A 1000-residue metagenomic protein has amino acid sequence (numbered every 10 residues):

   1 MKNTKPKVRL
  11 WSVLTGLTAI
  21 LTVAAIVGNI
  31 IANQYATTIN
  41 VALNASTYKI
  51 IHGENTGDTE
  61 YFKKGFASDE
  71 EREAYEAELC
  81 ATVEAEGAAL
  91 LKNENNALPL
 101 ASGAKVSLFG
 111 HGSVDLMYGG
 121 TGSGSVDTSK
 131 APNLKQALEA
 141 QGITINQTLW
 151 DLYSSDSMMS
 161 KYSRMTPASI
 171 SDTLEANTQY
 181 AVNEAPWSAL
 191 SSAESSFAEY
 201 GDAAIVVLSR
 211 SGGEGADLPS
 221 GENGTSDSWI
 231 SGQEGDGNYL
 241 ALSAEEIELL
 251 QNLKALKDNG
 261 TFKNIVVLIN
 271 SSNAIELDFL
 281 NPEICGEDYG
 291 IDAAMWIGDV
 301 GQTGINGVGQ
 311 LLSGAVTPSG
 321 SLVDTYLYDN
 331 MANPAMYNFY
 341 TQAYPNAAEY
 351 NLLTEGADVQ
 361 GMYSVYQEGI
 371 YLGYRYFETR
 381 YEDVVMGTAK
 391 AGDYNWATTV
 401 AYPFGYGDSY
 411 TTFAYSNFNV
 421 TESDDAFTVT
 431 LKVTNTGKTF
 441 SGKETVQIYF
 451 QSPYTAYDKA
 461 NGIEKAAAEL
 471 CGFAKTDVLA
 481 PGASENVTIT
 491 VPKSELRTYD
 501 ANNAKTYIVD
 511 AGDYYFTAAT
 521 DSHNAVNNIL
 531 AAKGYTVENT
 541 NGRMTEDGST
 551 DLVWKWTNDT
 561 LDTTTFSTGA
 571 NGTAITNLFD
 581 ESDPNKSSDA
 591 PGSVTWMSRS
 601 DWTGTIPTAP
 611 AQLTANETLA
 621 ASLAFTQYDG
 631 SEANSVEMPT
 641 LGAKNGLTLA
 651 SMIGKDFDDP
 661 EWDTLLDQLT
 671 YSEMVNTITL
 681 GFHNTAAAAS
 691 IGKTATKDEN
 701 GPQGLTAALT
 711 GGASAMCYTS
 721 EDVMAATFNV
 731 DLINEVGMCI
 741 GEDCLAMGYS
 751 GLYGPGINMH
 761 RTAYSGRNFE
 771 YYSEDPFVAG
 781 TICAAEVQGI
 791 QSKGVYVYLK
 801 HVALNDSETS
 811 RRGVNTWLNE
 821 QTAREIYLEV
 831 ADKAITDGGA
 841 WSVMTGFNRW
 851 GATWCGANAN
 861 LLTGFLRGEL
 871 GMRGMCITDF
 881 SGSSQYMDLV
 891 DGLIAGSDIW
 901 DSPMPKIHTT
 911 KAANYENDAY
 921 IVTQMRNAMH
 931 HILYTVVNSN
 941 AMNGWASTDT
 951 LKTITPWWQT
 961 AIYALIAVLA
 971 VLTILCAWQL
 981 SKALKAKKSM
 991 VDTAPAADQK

Functional and structural regions predicted by a protein language model:
M1-Y499, D510-F516, S522, G572-K1000: Glycoside hydrolase catalytic-domain context in secreted enzymes
K493-F566: Terminal connector regions
